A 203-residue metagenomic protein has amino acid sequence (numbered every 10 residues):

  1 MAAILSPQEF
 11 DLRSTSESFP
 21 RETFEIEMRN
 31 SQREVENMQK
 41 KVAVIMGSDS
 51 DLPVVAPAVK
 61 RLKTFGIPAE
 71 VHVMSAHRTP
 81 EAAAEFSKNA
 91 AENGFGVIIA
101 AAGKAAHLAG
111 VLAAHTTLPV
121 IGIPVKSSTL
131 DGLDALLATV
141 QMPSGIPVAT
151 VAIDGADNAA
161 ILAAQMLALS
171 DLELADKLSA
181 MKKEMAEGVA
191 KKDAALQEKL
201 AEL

Functional and structural regions predicted by a protein language model:
E22-N37: Short, Lys/Arg-enriched N-terminal segments with co-localized hydrophobic residues within the first ~10-30 amino acids
K40, M46, S50-P53, P57 (+1 more regions): C-terminal binding/interaction regions
K40-R78: Glycine-rich phosphate/diphosphate-binding loop of Rossmann-like nucleotide-binding domains
D51-A56, T79-A83, A102-V111, L130-L133 (+1 more regions): Short glycine/serine/threonine-rich phosphate/pyrophosphate-binding segments that cradle anionic phosphate groups
V71-E92: N-terminal beta-loop-helix "entrance" segment that forms/cooperates in small-molecule cofactor or anionic ligand
F86-P124: Glycine-rich phosphate-binding loop
L108, A113-A152: Long, charge-patterned amphipathic alpha-helical coiled-coil/hairpin "stalk" segments used as oligomerization
